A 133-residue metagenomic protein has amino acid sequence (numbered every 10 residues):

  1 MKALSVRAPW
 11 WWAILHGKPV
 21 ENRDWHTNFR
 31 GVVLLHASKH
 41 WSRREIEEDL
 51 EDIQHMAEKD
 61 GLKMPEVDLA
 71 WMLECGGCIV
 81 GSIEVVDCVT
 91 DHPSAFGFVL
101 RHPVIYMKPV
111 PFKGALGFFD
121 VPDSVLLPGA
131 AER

Functional and structural regions predicted by a protein language model:
M1-R133: Structured alpha/beta reader/binder surfaces that contact nucleic acids or chromatin modification marks
